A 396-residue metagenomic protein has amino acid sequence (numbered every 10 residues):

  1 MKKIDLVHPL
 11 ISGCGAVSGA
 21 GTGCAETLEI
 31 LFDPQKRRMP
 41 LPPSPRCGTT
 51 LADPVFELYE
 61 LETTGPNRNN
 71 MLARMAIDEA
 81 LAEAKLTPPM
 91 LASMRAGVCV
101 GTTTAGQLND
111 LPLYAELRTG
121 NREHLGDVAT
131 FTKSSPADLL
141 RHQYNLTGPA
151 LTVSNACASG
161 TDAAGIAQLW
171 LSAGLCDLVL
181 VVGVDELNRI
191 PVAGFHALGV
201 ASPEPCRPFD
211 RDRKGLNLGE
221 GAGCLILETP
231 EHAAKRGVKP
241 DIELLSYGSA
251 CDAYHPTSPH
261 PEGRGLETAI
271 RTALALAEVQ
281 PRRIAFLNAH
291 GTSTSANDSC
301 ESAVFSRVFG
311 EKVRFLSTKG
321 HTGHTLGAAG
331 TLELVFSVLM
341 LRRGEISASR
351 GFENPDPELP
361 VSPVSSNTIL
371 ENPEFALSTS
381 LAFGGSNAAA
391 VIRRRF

Functional and structural regions predicted by a protein language model:
M1-T63, A84, E231-E243, V335-S349 (+2 more regions): ACP-dependent fatty acid/polyketide chain-elongation machinery
K2-L6, M39-M75, R95, A105-I166 (+4 more regions): Conserved catalytic cysteine-centered active-site region of acyl-thioester-dependent Claisen-condensing enzymes
H8-V17, C24, E29-R46, A201 (+2 more regions): Condensing-enzyme catalytic core mediating Claisen C-C bond formation in acyl metabolism
G13-G15, C99-G101, S154, V179-D185 (+5 more regions): Short beta-strand segments
D78-A96, Q143, H232-K239, A269-F286 (+1 more regions): Phosphate/pyrophosphate-binding loops at sites that engage ATP/ADP/AMP, CoA/4′-phosphopantetheine, polyphosphate
C157-S172, L216-G219, G223-K235, A253-T268 (+1 more regions): Claisen-condensing/thiolase-fold acyl-transfer catalytic domains that form or cleave C-C bonds in fatty acid
A167-L187: Short glycine/serine-rich loop segments
